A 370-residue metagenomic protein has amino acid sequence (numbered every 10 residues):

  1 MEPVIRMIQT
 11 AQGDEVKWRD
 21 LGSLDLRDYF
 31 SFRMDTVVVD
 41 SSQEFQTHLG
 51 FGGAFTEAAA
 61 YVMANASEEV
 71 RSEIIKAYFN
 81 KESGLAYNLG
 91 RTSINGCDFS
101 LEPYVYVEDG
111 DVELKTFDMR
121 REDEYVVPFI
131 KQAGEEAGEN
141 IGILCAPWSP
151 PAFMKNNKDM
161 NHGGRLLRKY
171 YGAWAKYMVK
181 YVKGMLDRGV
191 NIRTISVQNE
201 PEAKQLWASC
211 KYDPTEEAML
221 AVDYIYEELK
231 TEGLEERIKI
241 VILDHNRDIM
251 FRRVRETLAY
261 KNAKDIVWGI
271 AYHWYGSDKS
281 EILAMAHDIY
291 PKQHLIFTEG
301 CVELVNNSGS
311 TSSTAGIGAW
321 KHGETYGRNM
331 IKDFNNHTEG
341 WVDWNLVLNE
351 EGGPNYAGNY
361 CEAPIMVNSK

Functional and structural regions predicted by a protein language model:
M1-D28: N-terminal zymogen propeptides
W18-R193, D213, D223: N-terminal catalytic cores of secreted or lumenal carbohydrate-active enzymes
E44-H48, S83-L85, E136-G138, G233-E235 (+3 more regions): Extracellular/periplasmic catalytic domains that process cell-envelope and extracellular macromolecules
L49-F55, N88-T92, I141-C145, R193 (+5 more regions): Hydrophobic faces of well-ordered beta-strands that scaffold small-molecule active sites in alpha/beta enzyme cores
N95-G96, A146-A152, Q198, N246 (+2 more regions): Short glycine-enriched loops at secondary-structure junctions
F99-P103, P151-K158, P201-W207, M250-R252 (+2 more regions): Short acidic/His/Gly/Ser-rich catalytic and metal-binding motifs that mark active-site loops of diverse hydrolases
G172-T194, P201-S308: Active-site neighborhood of glycoside hydrolase catalytic domains
F297-K370: Aromatic/acidic polysaccharide-binding cleft in carbohydrate-active enzymes
